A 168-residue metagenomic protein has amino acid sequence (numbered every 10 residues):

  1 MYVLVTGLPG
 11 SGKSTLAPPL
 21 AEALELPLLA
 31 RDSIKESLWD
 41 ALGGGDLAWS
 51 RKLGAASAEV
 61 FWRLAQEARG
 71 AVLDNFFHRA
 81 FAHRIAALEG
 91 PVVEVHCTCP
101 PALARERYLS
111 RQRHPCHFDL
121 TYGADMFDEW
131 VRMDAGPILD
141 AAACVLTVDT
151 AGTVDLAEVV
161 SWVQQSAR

Functional and structural regions predicted by a protein language model:
V5: Hydrophobic anchor at the beta1->P-loop junction of P-loop NTPases
L8: P-loop (Walker A) phosphate-binding loop of NTP-binding proteins
S11: ATP-binding Walker
S14: Walker A/P-loop
P18-Q66: Conserved substrate/cofactor phosphate-moiety recognition/catalytic segment in nucleotide-dependent phosphotransferases
K52-P91, C97-T98: Glycine-rich phosphate-binding loop used to anchor ATP phosphates in small-molecule kinases, encompassing both
G90-S110: Conserved phosphate-donor/acceptor-positioning beta-strand/loop module used by diverse small-molecule
R113-V159: Small-molecule kinase domains that catalyze NTP-dependent phosphoryl transfer to phosphate-bearing small molecules
